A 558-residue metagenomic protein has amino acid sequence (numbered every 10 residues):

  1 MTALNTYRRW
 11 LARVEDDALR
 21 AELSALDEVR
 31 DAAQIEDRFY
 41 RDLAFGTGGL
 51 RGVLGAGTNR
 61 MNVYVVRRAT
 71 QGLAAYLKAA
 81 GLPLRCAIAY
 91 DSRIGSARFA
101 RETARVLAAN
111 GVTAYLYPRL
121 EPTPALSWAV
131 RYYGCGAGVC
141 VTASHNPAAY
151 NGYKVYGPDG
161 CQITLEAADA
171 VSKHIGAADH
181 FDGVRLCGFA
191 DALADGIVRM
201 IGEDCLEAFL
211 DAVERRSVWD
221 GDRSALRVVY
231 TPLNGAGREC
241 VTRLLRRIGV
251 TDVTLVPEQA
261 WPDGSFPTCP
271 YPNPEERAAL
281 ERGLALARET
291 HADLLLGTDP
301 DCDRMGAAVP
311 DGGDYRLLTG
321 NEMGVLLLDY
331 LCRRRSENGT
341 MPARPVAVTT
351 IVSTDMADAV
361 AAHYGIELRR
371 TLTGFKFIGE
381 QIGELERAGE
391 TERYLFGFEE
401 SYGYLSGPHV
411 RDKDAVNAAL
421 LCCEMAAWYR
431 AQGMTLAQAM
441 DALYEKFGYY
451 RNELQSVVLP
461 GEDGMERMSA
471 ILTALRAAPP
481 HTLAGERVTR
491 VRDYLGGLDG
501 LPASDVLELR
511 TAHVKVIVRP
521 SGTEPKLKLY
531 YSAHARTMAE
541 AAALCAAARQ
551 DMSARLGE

Functional and structural regions predicted by a protein language model:
N5-T103, I197-L226, A236: An N-terminal, well-structured beta->alpha segment
W10, V14, A18, Q34-L43 (+2 more regions): Gly/Ser/Thr-enriched, mixed-charge loops and adjacent short helices that form phosphate/oxyanion-binding elements
F39-N59, A143-N146, P232-L244, P300 (+3 more regions): Conserved phosphate/anionic-ligand binding catalytic regions in large, soluble enzymes, centered on
A87-Y150, R247-A307: N-terminal small/polar loop signature for handling phosphorylated ligands or for N-terminal nucleophile
A97-E102, S127-R131, A149-V155, G176 (+10 more regions): Short acidic, glycine/serine/threonine-rich loops at helix termini
P158-C161, K173, D179, A285-T349 (+1 more regions): Replace "Mg2+/Mn2+-dependent" with "divalent metal-dependent
R288, A292-L294, D314, R334-R519 (+2 more regions): Phosphate-binding and adjacent anionic-ligand microenvironments
